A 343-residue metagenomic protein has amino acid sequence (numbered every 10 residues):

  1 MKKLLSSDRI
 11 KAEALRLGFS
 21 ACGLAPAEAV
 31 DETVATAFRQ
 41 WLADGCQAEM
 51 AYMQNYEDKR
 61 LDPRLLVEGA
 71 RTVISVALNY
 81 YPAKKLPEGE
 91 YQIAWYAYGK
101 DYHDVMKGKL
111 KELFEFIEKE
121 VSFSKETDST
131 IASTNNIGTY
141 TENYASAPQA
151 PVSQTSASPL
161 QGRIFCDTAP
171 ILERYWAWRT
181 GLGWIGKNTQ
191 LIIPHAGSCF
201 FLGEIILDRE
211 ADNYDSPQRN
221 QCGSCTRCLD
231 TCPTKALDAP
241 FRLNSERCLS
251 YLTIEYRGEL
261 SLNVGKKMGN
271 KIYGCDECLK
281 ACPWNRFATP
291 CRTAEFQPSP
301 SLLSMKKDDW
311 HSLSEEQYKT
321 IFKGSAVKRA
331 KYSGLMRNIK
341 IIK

Functional and structural regions predicted by a protein language model:
M1-K125, S129-T130, N135-Q221, G269: Auxiliary alpha/beta "docking" domains used to position bulky ligands
I192-S216, S245-V264, S314-K319: Short, charged low-complexity linear segments at domain edges
D212-R219, A239, E259-L260, N285-P290: Inter-helical turn/loop segments and adjacent helix faces that build the functional surface of alpha-helical bundle
R227-Y251, M268-E295: Iron-sulfur cluster-binding cysteine motifs and their immediate structural context in ferredoxin-like electron-transfer
L252, Y256-Y273, S304-K328: Short Fe-S-cluster ligation motifs
C282, R286-H311, E315: Conserved Radical SAM active-site core
T320, K328-K343: Long, compositionally biased charged/polar accessory segments in the mid-to-C-terminal portions of proteins
